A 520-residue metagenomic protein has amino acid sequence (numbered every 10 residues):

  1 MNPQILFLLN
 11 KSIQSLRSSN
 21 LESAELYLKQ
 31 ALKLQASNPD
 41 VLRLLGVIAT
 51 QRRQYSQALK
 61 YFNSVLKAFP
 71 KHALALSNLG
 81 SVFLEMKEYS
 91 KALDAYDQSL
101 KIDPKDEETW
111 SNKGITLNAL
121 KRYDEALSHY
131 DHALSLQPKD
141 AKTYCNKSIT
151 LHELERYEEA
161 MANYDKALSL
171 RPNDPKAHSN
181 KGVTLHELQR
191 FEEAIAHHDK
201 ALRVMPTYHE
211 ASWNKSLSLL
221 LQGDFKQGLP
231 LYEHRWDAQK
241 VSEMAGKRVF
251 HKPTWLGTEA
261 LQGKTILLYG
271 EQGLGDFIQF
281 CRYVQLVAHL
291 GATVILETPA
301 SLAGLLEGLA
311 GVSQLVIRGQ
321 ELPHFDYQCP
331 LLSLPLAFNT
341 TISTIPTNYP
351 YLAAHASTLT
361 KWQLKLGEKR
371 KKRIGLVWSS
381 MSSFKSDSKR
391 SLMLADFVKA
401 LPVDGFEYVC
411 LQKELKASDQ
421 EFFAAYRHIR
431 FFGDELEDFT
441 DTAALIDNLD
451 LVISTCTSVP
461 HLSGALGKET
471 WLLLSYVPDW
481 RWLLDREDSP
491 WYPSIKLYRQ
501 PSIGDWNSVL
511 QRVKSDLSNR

Functional and structural regions predicted by a protein language model:
M1-R520: Alpha-helical solenoid repeat scaffolds of the TPR/TPR-like class and their adjacent stem/linker regions that mediate
